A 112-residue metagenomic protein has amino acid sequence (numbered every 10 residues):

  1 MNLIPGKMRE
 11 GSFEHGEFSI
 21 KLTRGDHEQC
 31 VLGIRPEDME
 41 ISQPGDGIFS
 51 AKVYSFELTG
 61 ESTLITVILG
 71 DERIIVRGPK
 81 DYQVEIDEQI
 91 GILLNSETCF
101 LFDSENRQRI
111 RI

Functional and structural regions predicted by a protein language model:
M1-V31, E37-K52, V67-V84, Q108: ATPase nucleotide-binding modules
P36-M39, S55-E57, N95-F100: Short, charged beta-turn/beta-strand-edge "cap" motif at the junction between a beta-strand and an adjacent loop
T59-S62: Short acidic/glycine-enriched loop/turn segments that link adjacent beta-strands
Q83-I112: Generic C-terminus detector
